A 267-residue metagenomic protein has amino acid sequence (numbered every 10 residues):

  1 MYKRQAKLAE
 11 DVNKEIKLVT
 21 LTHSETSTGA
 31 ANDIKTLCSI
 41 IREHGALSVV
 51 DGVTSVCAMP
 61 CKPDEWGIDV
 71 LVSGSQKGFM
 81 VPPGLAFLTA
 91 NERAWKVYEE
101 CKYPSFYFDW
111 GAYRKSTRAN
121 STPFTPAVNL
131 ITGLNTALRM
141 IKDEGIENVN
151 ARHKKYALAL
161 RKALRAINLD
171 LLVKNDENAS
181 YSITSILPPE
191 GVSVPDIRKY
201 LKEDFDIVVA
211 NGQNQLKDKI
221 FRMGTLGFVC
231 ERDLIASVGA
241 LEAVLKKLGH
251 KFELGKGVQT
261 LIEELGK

Functional and structural regions predicted by a protein language model:
R4-C57, V70: Active-site phosphate-binding strand-loop segment of PLP-dependent enzymes
P63-Q76: Conserved active-site segment immediately N-terminal to the catalytic lysine that forms the internal aldimine
Q76-K162, A166: Active-site C-terminal subdomain of aminotransferase-like
E144-R152, N168-N175, G212-N214, L248-V258: Flexible, glycine/charged-enriched surface loops at secondary-structure junctions
D170-D204: Conserved PLP-binding catalytic core of the aspartate aminotransferase-like
L201-V209, E242-L245: A common structural junction motif
Q215, K219-K267: PLP-dependent enzyme catalytic core of the Aspartate aminotransferase-like
